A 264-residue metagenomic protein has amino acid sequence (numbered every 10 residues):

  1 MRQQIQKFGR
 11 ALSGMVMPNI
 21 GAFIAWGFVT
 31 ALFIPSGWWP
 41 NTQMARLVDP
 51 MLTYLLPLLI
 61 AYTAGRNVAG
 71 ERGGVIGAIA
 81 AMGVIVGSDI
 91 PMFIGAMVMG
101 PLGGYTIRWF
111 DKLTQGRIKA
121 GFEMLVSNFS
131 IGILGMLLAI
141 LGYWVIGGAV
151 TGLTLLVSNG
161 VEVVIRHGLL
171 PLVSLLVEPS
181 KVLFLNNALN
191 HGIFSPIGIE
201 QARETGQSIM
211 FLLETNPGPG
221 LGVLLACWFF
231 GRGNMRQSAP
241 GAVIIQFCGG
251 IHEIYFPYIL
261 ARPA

Functional and structural regions predicted by a protein language model:
M1-A264: Pore-lining transmembrane helices
